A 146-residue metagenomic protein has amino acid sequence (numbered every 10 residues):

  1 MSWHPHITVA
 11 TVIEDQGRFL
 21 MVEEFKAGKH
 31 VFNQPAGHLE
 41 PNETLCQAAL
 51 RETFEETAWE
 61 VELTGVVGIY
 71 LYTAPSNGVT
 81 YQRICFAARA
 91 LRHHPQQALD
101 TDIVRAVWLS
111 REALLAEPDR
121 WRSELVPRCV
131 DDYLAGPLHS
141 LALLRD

Functional and structural regions predicted by a protein language model:
M1-L20: Conserved N-terminal beta-strand and adjoining loop/helix that marks the start of the Nudix/MutT-like hydrolase domain
W3, K29-H30, Y70-A74: Short, solvent-exposed loop/turn segments at secondary-structure junctions
W3-P5, S76-Q82, D100-I103: A generic structural micro-feature
H6, E14, Q34, V61 (+1 more regions): Short connector loops at helix/strand junctions that flank enzyme active sites, especially segments positioning acidic
D15-E55: Conserved Nudix-box catalytic region and its N-terminal flanking loop in Nudix hydrolases and closely related
K29-F32, T101-D146: Nudix hydrolase/Nudix homology domain
E60-G68: A short coil-to-beta-strand element that immediately follows conserved catalytic motifs
Y72-P95, V107, C129-G136: Active-site-adjacent beta-strand/loop module that shapes the phosphate/pyrophosphate-binding cleft
